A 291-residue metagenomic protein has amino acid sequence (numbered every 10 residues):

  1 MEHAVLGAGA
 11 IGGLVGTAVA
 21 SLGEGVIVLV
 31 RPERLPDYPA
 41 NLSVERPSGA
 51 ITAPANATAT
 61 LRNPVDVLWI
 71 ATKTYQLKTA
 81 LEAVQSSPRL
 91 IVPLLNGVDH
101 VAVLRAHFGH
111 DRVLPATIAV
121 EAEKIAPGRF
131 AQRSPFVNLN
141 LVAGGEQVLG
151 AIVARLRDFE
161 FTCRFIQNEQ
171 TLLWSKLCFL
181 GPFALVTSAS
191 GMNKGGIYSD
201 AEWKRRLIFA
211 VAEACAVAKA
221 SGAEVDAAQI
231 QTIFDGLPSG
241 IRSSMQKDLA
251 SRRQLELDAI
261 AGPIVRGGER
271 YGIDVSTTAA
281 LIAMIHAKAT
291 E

Functional and structural regions predicted by a protein language model:
M1-T52: NAD(P)+-binding Rossmann beta1-loop-alpha1 motif at the extreme N-terminus of oxidoreductases
H3, G25-I27, I91, V113 (+1 more regions): Hydrophobic anchor at the start of a short beta-strand that flanks the dinucleotide cofactor-binding loop
V5-L6, W69-I70, L141: Hydrophobic Val/Ile/Leu positions in short beta-strands of Rossmann-like dinucleotide-binding domains
S48-R129: Rossmann-like NAD(P)(H) cofactor-binding subdomain of soluble oxidoreductases
V84, Q147, I208-E291: NAD(P)-dependent Rossmann-like dehydrogenase/reductase catalytic/cofactor-binding core
P88, R129-L139, S190-Y198, I241-S251: Helix-loop-beta segment of a Rossmann-like dinucleotide-binding subdomain
N96-S175: Rossmann-fold dinucleotide-binding core
Q170-Y198, E202-C215: Active-site-proximal catalytic alpha-helix in oxidoreductases
